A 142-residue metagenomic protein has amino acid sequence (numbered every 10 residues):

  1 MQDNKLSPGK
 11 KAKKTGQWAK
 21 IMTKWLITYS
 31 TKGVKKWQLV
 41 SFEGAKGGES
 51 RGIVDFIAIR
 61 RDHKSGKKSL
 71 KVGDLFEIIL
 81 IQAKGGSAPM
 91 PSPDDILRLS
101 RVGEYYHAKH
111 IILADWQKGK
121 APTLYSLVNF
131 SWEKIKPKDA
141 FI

Functional and structural regions predicted by a protein language model:
M1-I142: Catalytic phosphate/metal-binding cores of nucleic-acid and nucleotide-processing enzymes, i.e., regions that mediate
